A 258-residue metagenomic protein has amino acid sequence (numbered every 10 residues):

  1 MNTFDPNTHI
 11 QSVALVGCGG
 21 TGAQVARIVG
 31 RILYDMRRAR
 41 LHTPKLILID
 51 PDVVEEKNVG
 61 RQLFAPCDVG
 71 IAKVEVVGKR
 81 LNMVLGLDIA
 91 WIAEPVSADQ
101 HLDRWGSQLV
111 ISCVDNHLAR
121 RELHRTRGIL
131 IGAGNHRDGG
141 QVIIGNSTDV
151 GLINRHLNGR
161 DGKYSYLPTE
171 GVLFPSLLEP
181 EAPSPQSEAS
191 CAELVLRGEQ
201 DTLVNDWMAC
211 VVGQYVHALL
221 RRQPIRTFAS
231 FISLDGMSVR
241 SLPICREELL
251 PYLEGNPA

Functional and structural regions predicted by a protein language model:
M1, H9-Q11, V16, T21 (+3 more regions): Conserved N-terminal glycine/acidic-rich loop preference
M1-T21, V25, Y34, G106-L109 (+1 more regions): Glycine-rich phosphate/adenylate-binding loop
N7-T8, R37-T43: Short helix-terminating capping/connector loops at secondary-structure junctions
V13-V16, P44-V53, A93-P95: Extended hydrophobic secondary-structure segments that form protein cores and membrane-embedded regions
A23-M36, L46, G78: Short, well-ordered amphipathic alpha-helices
H42-L85: Glycine-rich phosphate-binding loop and adjoining beta1-alpha1-beta2 segment of Rossmann-like nucleotide-binding folds
I47-I49, I92, I111, I129-I131: Hydrophobic/aromatic beta-strand patches that form the interior of the parallel beta-sheet core in alpha/beta enzyme
V69-G106, C113-R120: A structured beta-alpha segment of the ubiquitous adenosine-cofactor-binding alpha/beta core
